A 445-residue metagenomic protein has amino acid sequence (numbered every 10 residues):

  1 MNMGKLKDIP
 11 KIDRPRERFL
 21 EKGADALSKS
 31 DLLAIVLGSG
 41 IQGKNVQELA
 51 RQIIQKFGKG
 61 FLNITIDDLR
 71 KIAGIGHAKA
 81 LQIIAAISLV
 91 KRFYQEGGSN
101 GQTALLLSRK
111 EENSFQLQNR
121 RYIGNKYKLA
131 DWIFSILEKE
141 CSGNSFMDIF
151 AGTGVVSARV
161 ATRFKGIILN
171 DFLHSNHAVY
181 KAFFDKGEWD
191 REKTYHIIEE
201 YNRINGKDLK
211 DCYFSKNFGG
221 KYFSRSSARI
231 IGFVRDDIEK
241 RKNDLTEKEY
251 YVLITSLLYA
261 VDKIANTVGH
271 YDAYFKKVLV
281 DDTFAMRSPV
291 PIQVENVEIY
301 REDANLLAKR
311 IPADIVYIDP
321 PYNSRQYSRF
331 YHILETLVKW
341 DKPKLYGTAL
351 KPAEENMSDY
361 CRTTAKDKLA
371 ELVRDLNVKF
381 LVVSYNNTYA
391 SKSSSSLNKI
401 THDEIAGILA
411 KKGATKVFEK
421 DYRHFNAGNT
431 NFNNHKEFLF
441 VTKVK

Functional and structural regions predicted by a protein language model:
M1-I35, E48: Charged, compositionally biased N-terminal leader segments and the immediate start of the first structured element
L105-M147, V155-T162, K186: S-adenosyl-L-methionine
I133, M147-V160, L169-L173, K309-F330 (+1 more regions): Conserved proline-anchored active-site loop of SAM-dependent methyltransferases that bridges a beta-strand
G166, F172-P291, S328-R362, D367: Class I S-adenosyl-L-methionine-dependent methyltransferase module
R301-L306: Conserved SAM/SAH-binding loop
D359-G413: Conserved Class I SAM-dependent methyltransferase catalytic core
K399-K445: Class I S-adenosyl-L-methionine
